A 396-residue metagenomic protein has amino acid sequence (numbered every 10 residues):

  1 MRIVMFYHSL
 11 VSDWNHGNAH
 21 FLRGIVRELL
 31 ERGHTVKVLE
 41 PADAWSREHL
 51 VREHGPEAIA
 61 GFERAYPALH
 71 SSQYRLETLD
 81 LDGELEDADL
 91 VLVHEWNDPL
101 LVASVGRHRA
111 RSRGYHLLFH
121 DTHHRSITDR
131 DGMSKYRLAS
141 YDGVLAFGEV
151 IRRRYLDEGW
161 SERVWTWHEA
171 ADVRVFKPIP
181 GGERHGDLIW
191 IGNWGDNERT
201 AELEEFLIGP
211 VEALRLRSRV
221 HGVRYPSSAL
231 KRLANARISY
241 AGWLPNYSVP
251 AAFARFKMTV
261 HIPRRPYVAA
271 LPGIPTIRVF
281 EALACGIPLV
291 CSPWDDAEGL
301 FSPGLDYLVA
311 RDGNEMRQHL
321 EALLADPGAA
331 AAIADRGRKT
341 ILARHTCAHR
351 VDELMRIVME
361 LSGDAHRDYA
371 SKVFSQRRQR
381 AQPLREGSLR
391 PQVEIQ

Functional and structural regions predicted by a protein language model:
M1-W45, F147, E212-A213, Q382-R385 (+2 more regions): N-terminal subdomain of nucleotide-sugar transferases
Y7-S9, N15, R23-R27, K37-Y155 (+1 more regions): Extended catalytic core of nucleotide-activated donor transferases of GT-like folds
L92, V260-I262: A short hydrophobic beta-strand element within the catalytic core of glycosyltransferases that build diverse glycans
V150, W167-A170: Carbohydrate-associated surface elements
D172-M258, P266: Conserved catalytic-core segment of nucleotide-activated headgroup transferases in glycan assembly
E281-A284, P288-C291: Short hydrophobic beta-strand element within catalytic cores of glycosyltransferases and related nucleotide-activated
E298-E321: Change "using UDP/GDP/dTDP sugars" to "using nucleotide sugars
R317-Q396: C-terminal amphipathic helix plus adjacent low-complexity, charged tail appended to glycosyltransferase catalytic
